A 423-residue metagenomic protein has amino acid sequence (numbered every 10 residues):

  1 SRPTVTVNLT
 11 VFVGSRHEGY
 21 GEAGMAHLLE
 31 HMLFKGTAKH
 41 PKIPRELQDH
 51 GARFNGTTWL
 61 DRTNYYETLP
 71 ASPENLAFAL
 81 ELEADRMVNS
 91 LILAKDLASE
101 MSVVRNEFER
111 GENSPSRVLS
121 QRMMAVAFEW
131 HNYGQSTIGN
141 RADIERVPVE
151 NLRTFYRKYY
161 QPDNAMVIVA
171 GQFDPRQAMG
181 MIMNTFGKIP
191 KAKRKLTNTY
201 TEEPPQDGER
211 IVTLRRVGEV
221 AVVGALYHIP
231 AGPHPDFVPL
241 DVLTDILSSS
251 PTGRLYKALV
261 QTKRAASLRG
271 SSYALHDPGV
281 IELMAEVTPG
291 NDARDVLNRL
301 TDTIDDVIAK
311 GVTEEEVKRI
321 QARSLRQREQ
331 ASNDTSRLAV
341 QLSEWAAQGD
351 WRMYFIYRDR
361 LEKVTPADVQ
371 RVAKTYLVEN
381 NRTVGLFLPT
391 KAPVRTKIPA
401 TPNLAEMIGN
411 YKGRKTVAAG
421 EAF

Functional and structural regions predicted by a protein language model:
R2-A26, K42-D85, S116-A142, N164-A170 (+3 more regions): M16 family metallopeptidases and their MPP-like homologs
A23-H31, K35: Active-site recognition of the HExxH zinc-binding catalytic motif
M32-R45: Metal-associated gating/positioning segment near the N- to mid-region
L60-Y66, K95-N106: Short, glycine/charge-rich beta-strand/loop segments that flank catalytic centers and engage negatively charged groups
M101, S116, R153-T185, N381: Non-catalytic, conformational "gating/processing" segments within enzyme and secreted inhibitor domains
R105-G111, T201-R216, A322-A331: Short, conserved secondary-structure transition motifs
D143-P148, L152: Alpha-helical scaffold elements lining the catalytic groove of polysaccharide deacetylases
D174-R215, V222, L226, K257 (+1 more regions): Proteolytic maturation boundary segments
